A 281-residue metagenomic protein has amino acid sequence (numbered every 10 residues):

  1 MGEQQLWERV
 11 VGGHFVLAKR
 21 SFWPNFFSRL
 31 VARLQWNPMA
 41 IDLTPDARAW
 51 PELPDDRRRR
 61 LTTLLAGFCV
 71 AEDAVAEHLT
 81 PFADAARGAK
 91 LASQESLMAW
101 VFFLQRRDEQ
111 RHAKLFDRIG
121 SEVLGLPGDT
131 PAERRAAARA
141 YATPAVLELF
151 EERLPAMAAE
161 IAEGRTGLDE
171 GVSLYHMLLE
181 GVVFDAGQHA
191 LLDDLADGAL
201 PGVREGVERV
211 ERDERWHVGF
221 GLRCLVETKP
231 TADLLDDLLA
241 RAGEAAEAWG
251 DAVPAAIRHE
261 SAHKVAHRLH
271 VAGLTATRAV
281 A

Functional and structural regions predicted by a protein language model:
M1-A281: Non-heme di-metal
